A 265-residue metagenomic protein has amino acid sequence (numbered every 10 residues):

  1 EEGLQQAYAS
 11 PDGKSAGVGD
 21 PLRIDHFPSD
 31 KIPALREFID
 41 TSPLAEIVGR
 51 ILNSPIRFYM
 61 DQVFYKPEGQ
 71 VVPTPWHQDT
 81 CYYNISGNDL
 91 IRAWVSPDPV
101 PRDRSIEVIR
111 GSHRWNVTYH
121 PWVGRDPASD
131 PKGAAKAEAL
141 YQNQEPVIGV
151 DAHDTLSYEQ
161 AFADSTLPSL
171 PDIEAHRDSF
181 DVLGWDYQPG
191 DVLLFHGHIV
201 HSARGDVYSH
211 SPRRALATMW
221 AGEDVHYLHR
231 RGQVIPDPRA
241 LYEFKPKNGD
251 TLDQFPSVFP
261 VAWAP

Functional and structural regions predicted by a protein language model:
E1-W76, Y82-N84, R231, L241-E243: Non-heme Fe(II)-dependent double-stranded beta-helix
S10-K14, V123-G124, P146-H153, L183 (+2 more regions): Non-heme Fe(II)/2-oxoglutarate
L35, S96, R110, R239 (+1 more regions): Active-site neighborhoods and metal-handling regions in enzymes and metal-associated proteins
L44, E68-Q70, P99-R102, R114 (+2 more regions): Short, charged/polar surface micro-motifs in flexible loops or helix N-caps
I51, H77, N84-P101, F162-A163 (+3 more regions): Short, conserved beta-strand element in jelly-roll/cupin
Q62, P67, Q78, V95-P99 (+1 more regions): Short, structured patches in soluble enzyme cores that scaffold and shape functional sites
D79-C81, L90, H201-V207: Glycine-rich phosphate/pyrophosphate-binding beta-alpha loops
R102-I199: Double-stranded beta-helix
